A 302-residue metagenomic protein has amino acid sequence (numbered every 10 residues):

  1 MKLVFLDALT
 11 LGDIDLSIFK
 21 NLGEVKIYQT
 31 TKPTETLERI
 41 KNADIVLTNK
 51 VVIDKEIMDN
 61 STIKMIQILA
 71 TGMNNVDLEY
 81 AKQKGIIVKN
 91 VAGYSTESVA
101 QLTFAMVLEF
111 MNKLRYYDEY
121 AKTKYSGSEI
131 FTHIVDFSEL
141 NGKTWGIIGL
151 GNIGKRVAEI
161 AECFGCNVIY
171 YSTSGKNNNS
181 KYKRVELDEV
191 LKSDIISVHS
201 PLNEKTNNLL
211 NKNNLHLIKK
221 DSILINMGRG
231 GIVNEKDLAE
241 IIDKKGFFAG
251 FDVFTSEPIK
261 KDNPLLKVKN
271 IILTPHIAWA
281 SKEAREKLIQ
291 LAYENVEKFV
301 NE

Functional and structural regions predicted by a protein language model:
M1-A43: N-terminal glycine-/charge-rich "phosphate-binding" loop or analogous flexible N-terminal tail
A8, L150-G151: Glycine-rich Rossmann-fold phosphate-binding loop(s) that bind the pyrophosphate of adenine dinucleotide cofactors
Y28-Q29, L69-A70, I86-E97, S172: Short beta->alpha connector loops at strand-helix junctions that form conserved, small/polar/Pro-enriched
K41, V52-M58, S174-P264: Rossmann-like adenosine-cofactor binding region
I86, A92-T144: Phosphate-binding beta-alpha-beta segment of Rossmann-like dinucleotide-binding domains, i.e., the NAD(P)
G154-K155: N-terminal Rossmann-fold NAD(P) dinucleotide-binding loop
C163-N179: NAD(P)-binding Rossmann-fold cofactor-contacting core
